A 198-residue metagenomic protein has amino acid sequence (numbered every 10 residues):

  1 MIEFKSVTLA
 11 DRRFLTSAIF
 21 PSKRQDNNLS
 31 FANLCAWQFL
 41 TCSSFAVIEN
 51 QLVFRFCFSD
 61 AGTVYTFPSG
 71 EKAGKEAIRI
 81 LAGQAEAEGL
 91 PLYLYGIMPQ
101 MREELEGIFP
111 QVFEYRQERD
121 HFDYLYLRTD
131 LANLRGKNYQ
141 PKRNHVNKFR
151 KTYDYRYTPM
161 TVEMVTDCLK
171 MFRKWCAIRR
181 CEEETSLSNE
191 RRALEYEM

Functional and structural regions predicted by a protein language model:
M1-P21: Short, extreme N-terminal leader segments that mark the start of a protein/domain
S17, N27-Q100, L105: Conserved donor-binding loop and adjoining core beta-sheet/short helix segment in diverse acyl/aminoacyl transferases
P21-S22, E88, T152-Y153: Structured helix-beta-strand junction loops
R24-N28, R180-M198: Conserved GNAT-fold acetyl-CoA-binding loop/helix
G74-I78, K142, L194-E197: Amphipathic coiled-coil/heptad-repeat helices and related helical stalk/stem segments that mediate oligomerization
P110-N189: Acyltransferase donor/substrate-recognition loop-hinge adjacent to the catalytic core
